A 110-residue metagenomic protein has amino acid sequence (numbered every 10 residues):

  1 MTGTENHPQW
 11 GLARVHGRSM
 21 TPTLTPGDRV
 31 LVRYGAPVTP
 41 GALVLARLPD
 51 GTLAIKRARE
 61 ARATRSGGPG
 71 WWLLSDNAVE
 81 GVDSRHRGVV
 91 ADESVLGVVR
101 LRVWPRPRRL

Functional and structural regions predicted by a protein language model:
M1-L110: Extended hydrophobic leader/signal-anchor segments used for secretion and membrane insertion
